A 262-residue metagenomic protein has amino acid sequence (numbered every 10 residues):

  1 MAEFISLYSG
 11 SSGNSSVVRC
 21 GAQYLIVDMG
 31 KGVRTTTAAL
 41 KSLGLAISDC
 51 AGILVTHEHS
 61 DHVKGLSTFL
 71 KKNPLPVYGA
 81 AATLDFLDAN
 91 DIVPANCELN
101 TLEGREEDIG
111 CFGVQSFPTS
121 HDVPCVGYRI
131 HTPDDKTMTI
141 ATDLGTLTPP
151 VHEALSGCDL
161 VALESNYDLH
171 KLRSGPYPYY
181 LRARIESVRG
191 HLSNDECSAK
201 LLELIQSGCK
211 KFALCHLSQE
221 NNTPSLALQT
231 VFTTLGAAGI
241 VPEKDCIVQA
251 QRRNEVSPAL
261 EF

Functional and structural regions predicted by a protein language model:
M1-L43, V126-T142, L160: Conserved beta-strand hairpin/beta-sheet module of binuclear metal-dependent hydrolase folds, prominently
S12, H59-V63, L84-F86, P124 (+3 more regions): Active-site environment of divalent metal-dependent phosphoester hydrolases
V27-G30, C50-E58, Y78-A81, T139-T142 (+3 more regions): Active-site neighborhood of phospho(di)ester-bond hydrolases with catalytic His/Asp-centered motifs
V33-G79: Active-site metal-binding motif and surrounding structural segment of the metallo-beta-lactamase
K64-N73, D88-N90, N222-Q229: Metal-dependent catalytic neighborhoods of phosphoester/phosphodiester hydrolases
A81-D135: Metallo-beta-lactamase
P149-Q249: Cap/insert and terminal regions of metallo-dependent hydrolase folds
C246-F262: Short, basic/aromatic-enriched C-terminal tail that caps enzymatic domains
